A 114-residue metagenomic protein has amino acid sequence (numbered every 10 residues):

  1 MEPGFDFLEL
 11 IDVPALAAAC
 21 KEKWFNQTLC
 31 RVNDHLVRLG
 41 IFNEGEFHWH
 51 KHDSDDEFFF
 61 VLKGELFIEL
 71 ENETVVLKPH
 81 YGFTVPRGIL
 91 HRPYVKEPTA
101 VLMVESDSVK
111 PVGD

Functional and structural regions predicted by a protein language model:
M1-R38: A short, N-terminal "cap"/entry segment at the start of jelly-roll beta-barrel domains of the cupin/DSBH fold
H35, S54-F67, E71-N72: Glycine- and acidic-residue-biased ligand/ion/polar-headgroup-sensing regions
L36-D53: Conserved short histidine dyad/triad with adjacent acidic residue
L62-K63, K78-P79, E97, E105: A cytosolic small-molecule/anion-sensing beta-strand core signal
L70-E71, P79, V95, G113: Short glycine-/acidic-enriched loop or helix-start segments at secondary-structure transitions that form or flank
N72-R87: Short acidic-glycine-tyrosine-enriched beta hairpin
R87-D114: Ligand-binding loop in jelly-roll beta-barrel domains
